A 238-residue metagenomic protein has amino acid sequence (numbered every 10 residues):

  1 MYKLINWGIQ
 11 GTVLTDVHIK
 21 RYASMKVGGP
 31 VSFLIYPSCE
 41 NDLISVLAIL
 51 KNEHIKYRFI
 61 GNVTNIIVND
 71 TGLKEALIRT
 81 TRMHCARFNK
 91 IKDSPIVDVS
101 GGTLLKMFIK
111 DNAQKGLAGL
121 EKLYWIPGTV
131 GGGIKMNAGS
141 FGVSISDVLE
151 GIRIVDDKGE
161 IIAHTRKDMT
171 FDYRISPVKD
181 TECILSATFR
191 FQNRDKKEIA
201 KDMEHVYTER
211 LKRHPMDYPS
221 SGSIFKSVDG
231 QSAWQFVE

Functional and structural regions predicted by a protein language model:
Y2-V130: Anion-binding (especially nucleotide phosphate/pyrophosphate-binding) glycine-rich loop and adjoining beta-alpha core
T12-D16, F33, K106-K110, N137-S146 (+2 more regions): Short low-complexity stretches enriched in small and charged residues
L14, R21, I66, V155-E238: Phosphate/pyrophosphate- and phosphate-bearing ligand-binding catalytic cores of soluble enzymes
G28-G29, I35-E40, I67-C85, K135-T165 (+1 more regions): Structural signature of FAD isoalloxazine-binding scaffolds in flavoprotein oxidoreductases
N65-I66, I109-N112, L120-Y124, N137-S144 (+3 more regions): A generic local secondary-structure boundary/capping motif
D93-P95, S100, L105, A118-G119 (+2 more regions): Contiguous, small/hydrophobic- and glycine-enriched helical/loop subdomains that border and often "cap" functional
L105, I109, L123, P127 (+5 more regions): Hydrophobic, well-ordered secondary-structure segments
N112, P127-V130, I134, A138 (+3 more regions): Short, well-ordered alpha-helical segments in soluble proteins
